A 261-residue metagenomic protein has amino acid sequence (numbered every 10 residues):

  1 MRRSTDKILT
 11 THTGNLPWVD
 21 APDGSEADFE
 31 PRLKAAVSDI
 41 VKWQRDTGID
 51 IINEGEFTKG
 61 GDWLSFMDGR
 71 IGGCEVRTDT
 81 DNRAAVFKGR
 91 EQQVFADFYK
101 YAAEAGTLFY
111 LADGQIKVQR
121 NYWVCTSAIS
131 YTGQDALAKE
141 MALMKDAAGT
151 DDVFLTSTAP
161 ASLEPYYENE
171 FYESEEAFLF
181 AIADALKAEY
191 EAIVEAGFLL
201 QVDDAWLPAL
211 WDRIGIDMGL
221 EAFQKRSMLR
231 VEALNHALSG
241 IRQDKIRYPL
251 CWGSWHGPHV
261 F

Functional and structural regions predicted by a protein language model:
M1-F261: Domain-level signal for soluble alpha/beta catalytic cores
